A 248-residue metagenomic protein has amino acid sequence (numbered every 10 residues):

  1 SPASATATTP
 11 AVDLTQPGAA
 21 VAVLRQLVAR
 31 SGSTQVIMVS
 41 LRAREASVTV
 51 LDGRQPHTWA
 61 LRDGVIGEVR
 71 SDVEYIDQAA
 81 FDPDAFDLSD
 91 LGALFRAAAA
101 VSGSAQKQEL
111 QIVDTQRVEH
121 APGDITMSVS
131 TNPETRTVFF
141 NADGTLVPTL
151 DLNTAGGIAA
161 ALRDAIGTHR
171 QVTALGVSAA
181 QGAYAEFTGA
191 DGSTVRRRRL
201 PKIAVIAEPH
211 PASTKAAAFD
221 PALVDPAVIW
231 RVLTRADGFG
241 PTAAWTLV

Functional and structural regions predicted by a protein language model:
S1, T246-V248: Hydrophilic extracytoplasmic domains
P2-V12, S71, I76-P83, V138-N153 (+1 more regions): Intrinsic disorder/low-complexity detector
P2-V69, T149-Y184: Extracytoplasmic low-complexity, Pro/Thr/Ser/Ala/Gly-rich segments that lie immediately after a secretion/anchoring
M38-L51, P56-L150: Long, acidic/polar, low-complexity amphipathic helices and coiled-coil-like
R70-K107, V205-W245: Long, charged/polar, surface-exposed segments that mediate recognition or autoinhibition
Q108-P211, P226-W230, G240-A244: Acidic, serine/threonine- and glycine-rich low-complexity intrinsically disordered segments that serve as flexible
